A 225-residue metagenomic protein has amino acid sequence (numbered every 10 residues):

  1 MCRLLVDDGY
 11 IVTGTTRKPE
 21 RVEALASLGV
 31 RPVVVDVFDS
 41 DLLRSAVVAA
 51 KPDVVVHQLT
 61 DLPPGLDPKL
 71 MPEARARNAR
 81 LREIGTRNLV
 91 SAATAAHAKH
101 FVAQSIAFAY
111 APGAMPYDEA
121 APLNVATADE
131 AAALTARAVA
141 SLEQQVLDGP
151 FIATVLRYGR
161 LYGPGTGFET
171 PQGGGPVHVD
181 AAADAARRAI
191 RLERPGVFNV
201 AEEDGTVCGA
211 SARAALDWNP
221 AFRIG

Functional and structural regions predicted by a protein language model:
M1-I11: N-terminal Rossmann NAD(P)H-binding glycine-rich loop of SDR-like oxidoreductase domains
T13, V33, T154: Conserved beta-strand positions in the Rossmann-like core of class I SAM-dependent methyltransferases
R17-A26, V30-I84: NAD(P)H-binding glycine-rich loop region in Rossmannoid oxidoreductase-like domains and their noncatalytic homologs
V22, V197, E202-G225: Conserved C-terminal active-site "lid" loop/helix of NAD(P)H-dependent oxidoreductases that clamps the redox cofactor
F38, L81-I84, A133, R137 (+2 more regions): Residue-level signal for the nucleotide or nucleotide-sugar donor/cofactor binding architecture
L66-E130: Conserved Rossmann-fold NAD(P)-dependent oxidoreductase catalytic core, especially the SDR/UDP-sugar
H100, Q104-F108, A128-E130, V139-P164: Conserved beta-loop-beta element that borders a ligand/cofactor-binding pocket
L161-G165, Q172-F198, E202-E203: Alpha-helical substrate-binding/gating segment
